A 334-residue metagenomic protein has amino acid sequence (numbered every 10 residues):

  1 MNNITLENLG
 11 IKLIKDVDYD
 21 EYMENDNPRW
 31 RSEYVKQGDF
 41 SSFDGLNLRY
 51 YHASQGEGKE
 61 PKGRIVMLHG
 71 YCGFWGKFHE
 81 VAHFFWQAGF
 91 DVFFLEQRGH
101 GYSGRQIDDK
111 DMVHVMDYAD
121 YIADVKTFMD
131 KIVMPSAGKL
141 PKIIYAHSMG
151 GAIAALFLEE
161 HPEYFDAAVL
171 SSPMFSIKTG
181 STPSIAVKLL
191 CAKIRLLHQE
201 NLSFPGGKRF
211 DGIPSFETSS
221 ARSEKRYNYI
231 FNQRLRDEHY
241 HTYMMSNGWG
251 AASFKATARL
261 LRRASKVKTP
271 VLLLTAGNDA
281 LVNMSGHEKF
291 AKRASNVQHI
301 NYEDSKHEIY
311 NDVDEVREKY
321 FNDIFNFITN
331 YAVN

Functional and structural regions predicted by a protein language model:
M1-S41, L48-A53: An N-terminal hydrophobic leader/cap segment in hydrolases
M67-G73: Active-site glycine-rich loops that stabilize anionic/oxyanionic intermediates across multiple enzyme folds
W75, A82-D108: Conserved alpha/beta-hydrolase
V113-V133: Alpha/beta-hydrolase active-site loop
I153-E238: Alpha/beta-hydrolase-fold enzymes
V267, L273-T275, D279: Short beta-strand/loop motif that positions the catalytic acidic residue of the alpha/beta-hydrolase fold
T269, N283-K292: Short alpha-helix in the alpha/beta-hydrolase fold that links the catalytic acid
E303-N334: Catalytic active-site module of serine/aspartate enzymes centered on a nucleophile-bearing elbow/loop
